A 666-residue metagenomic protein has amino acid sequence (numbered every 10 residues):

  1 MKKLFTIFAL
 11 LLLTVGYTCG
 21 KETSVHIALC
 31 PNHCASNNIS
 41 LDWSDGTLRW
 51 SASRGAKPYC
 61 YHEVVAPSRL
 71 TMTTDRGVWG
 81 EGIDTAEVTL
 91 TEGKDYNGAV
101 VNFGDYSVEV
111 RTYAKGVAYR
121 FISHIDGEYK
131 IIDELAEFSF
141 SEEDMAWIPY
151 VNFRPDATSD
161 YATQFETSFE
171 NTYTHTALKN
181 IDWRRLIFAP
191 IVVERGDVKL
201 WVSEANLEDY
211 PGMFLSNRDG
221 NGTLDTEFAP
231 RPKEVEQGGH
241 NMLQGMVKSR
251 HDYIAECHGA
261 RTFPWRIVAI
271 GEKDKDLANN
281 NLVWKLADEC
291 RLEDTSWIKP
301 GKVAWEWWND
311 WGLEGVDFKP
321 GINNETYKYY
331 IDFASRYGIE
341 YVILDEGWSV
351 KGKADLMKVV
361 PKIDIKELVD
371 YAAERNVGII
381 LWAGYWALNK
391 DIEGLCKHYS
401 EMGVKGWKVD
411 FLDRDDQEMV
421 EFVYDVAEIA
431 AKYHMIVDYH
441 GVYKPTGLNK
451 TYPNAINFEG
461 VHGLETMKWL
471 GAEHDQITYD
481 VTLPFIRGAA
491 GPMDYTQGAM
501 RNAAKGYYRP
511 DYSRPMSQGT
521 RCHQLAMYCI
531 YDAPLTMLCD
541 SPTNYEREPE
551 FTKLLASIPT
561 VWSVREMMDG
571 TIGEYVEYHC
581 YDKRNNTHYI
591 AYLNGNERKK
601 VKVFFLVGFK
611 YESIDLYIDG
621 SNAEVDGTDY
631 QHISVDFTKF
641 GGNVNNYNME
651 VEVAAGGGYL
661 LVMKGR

Functional and structural regions predicted by a protein language model:
L4-L13: Sec-dependent N-terminal signal peptides
V15-E22: Bacterial Sec-dependent signal peptides at the C-terminal "C-region" and cleavage site
E22-V283: N-terminal accessory beta-strand-rich subdomains and adjacent acidic, glycine-rich linkers that precede catalytic cores
I254-F333, Y337: An acidic-aromatic substrate-binding cleft motif
D345-T520: Aromatic- and carboxylate-enriched substrate-binding clefts and catalytic-loop regions of carbohydrate-active enzymes
C522-M568: Catalytic cores of secreted or luminal carbohydrate-active enzymes
T571-K610, Y659-V662: Carbohydrate-binding surface patches
I633-R666: C-terminal beta-strand-rich structural cap/linker in extracellular carbohydrate-active enzymes
